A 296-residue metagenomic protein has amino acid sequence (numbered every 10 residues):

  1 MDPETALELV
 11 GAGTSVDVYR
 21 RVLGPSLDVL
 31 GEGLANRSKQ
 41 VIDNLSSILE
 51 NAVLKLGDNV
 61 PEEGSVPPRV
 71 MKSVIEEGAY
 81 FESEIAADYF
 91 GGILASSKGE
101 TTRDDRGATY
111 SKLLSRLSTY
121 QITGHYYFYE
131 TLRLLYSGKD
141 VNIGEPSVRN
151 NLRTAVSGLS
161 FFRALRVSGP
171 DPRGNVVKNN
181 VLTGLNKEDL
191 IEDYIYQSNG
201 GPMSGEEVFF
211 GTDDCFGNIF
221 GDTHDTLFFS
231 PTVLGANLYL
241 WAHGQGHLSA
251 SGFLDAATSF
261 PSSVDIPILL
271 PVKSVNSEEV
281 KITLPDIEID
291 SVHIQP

Functional and structural regions predicted by a protein language model:
M1, H293-P296: Short acidic DE-rich linear segments
P3-Y120, Y127: Charged, alpha-helical interface segments at or near domain boundaries
L27, G31, Y129, R133 (+3 more regions): Hydrophobic/aromatic-lined pockets within catalytic cores
S65-R69, L159, R163-E206, G211: Short amphipathic alpha-helical interaction segments
I85, D105-K112, R116-G124, R173-T183 (+2 more regions): Short, well-structured alpha-helical interface segments that form or flank functional binding sites
G107-P170: Short amphipathic alpha-helical interface segments
L134, I191-I195, L248: Intrinsically disordered or highly flexible coil/loop and linker segments, enriched in small and charged/polar residues
G201-V275, I282-I289, I294: Short, amphipathic alpha-helical interaction segments positioned at domain boundaries
